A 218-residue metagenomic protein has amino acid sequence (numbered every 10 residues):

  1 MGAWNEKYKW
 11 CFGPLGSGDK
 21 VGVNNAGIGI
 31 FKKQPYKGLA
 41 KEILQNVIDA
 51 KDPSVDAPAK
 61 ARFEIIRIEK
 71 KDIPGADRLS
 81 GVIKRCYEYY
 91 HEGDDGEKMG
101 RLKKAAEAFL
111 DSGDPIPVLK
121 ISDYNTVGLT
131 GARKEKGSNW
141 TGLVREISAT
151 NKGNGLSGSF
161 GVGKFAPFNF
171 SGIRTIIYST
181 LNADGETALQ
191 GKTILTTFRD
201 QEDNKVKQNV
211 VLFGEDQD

Functional and structural regions predicted by a protein language model:
M1-S122, T130-T141: Bergerat-fold GHKL ATPase/HATPase_c domain
G29-K33, D49-D56, F109-G113, L156-S159 (+3 more regions): A general structural signal for short secondary-structure junctions and capping/turn motifs
P53-D77, I176-Q217: Flexible phosphate/Mg2+-sensing switch loops adjacent to catalytic phosphate-binding sites
H91-A188, K192-T197: Flexible ATP-lid and adjacent glycine-rich G1/G2 motifs of the Bergerat
